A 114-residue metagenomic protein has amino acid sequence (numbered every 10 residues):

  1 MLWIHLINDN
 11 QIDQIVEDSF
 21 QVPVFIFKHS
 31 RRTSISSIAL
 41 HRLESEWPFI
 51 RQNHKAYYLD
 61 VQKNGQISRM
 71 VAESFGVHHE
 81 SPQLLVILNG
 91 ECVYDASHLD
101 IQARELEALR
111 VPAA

Functional and structural regions predicted by a protein language model:
M1-V22, A113-A114: N-terminal leader/targeting and pre-domain segments
L6, K28, Q52-S68: Thiol-based oxidoreductase modules, predominantly thioredoxin-like and allied folds used for disulfide exchange
Q14-F49: Local sequence-structure signature of Cys/Sec-based thiol-disulfide redox active-site neighborhoods
I38-A39, I67, H98: Residues at alpha-helix caps and immediate loop-helix transition turns in enzyme cores, especially N- and C-cap
P48-Q52, E105-E107: Short cysteine/histidine-rich metal-coordination sites, predominantly Zn2+-binding motifs
R69-E73: Short, basic/aromatic recognition patches
F75-L88: Structural micro-motif
L85-A114: Non-catalytic, surface beta->alpha helical segment in thiol-disulfide oxidoreductase systems
